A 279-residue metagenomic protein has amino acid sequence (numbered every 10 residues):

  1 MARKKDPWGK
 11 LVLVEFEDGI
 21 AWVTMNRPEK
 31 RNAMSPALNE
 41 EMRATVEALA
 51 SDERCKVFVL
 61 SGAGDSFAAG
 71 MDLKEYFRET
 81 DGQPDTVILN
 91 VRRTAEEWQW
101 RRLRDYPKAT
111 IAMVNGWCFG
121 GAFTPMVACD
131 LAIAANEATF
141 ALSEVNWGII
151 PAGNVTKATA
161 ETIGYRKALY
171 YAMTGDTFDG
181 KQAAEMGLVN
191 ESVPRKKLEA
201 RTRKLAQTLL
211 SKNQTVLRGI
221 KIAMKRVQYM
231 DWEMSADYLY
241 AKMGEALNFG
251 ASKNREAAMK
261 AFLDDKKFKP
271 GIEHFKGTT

Functional and structural regions predicted by a protein language model:
M1-A63: Conserved CoA-thioester-binding segment of acyl-CoA-metabolizing enzymes
M1-D18, G175-G180, A200, K204-Q207 (+1 more regions): C-terminal alpha-helix plus adjacent terminal tail
V23, R27, E41-M42, L60 (+7 more regions): Terminal peptide-recognition signature
A37-E41, A95, R102, R201 (+2 more regions): Charged catalytic carboxylate motif
D52, Y106-P107, D265: Acidic-histidine catalytic/liganding microenvironments
G62-R101, C118, G148, D265-K266: Glycine- (often His-adjacent) and acidic-residue-rich active-site loop that binds/positions the CoA thioester
A95-Q99, N154-A158, K167, G219 (+2 more regions): Hydrophobic alpha-helical segments typical of transmembrane helices and their membrane-interface/capping positions
R101-T215: Crotonase-fold acyl-CoA enzyme core
